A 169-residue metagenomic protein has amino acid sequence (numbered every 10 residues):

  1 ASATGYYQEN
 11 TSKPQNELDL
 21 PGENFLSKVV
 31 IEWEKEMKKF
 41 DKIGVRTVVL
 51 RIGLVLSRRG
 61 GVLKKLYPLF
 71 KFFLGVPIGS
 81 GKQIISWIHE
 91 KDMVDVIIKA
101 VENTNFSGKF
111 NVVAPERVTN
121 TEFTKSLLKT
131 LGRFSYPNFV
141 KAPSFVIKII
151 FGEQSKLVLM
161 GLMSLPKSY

Functional and structural regions predicted by a protein language model:
A1-N24: Conserved Rossmann-fold NAD(P)-dependent oxidoreductase catalytic core, especially the SDR/UDP-sugar
A1-S2, R51-G53, V113: Active-site beta-alpha turn of Rossmann-fold NAD(P)-dependent dehydrogenases/reductases
T11, V30, I43-V45, L56-K65 (+1 more regions): Glycine/proline-rich active-site loop of Rossmann-fold NAD(P)-dependent oxidoreductases
L20-L26, G53-G60, S80-E90: Glycine-rich "substrate-gating" loop/helix at the edge of Rossmann-like oxidoreductase active sites
G22-L50: Active-site Tyr-X1-5-Lys
K38, Y67-V76, Q83-V118: Alpha-helical substrate-binding/gating segment
N103-E153: Mid/C-terminal beta-alpha module of Rossmann-like enzyme folds, strongest in SDR-family dehydrogenases/epimerases
K156-Y169: C-terminal amphipathic/interface module of NAD(P)-dependent oxidoreductases and related NAD-binding regulators
